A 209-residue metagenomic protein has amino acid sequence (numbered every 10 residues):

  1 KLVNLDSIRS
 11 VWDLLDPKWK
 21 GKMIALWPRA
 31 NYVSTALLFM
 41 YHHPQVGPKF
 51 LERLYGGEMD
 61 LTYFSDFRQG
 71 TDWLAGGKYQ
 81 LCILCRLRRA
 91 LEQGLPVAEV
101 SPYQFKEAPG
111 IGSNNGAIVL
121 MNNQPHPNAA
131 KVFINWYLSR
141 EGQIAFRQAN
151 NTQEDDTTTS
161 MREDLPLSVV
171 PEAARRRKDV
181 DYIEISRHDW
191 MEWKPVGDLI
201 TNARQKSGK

Functional and structural regions predicted by a protein language model:
K1-K78: Extracytoplasmic ligand-binding site segments that recognize negatively charged/polar headgroups
K1-V3, G21, R29-V33, L87-A90 (+2 more regions): Solvent-exposed loop/turn segments at secondary-structure junctions within structured extracellular/periplasmic domains
L5, Q45, S65-R68, G76 (+3 more regions): Soluble non-cytosolic domains of exported or imported proteins
W12-L15, L37, Y55, T71 (+6 more regions): Non-transmembrane alpha-helical segments in soluble domains of secreted/periplasmic/extracellular proteins
L51-G57, L61-F64, L95-Q124: Periplasmic-binding protein-like
Y79-V100: A ligand-binding cleft/hinge motif common to bilobed small-molecule-binding domains
G116, L120-V180: Mature extracytoplasmic/periplasmic domains
A174-K209: Conserved C-terminal helix/tail region of periplasmic/extracytoplasmic solute-binding proteins
